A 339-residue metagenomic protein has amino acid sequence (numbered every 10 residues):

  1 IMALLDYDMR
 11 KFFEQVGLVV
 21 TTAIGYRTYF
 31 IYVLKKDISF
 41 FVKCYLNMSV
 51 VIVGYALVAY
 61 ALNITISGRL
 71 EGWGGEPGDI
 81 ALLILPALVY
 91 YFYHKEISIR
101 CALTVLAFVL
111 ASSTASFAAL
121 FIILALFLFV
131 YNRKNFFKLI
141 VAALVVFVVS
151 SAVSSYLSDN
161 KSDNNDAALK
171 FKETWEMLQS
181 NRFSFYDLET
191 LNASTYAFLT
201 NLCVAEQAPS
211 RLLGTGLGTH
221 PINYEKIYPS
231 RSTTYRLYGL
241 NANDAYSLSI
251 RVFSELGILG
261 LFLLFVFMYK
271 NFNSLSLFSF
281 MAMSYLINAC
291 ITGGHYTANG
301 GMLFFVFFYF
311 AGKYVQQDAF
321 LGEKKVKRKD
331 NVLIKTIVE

Functional and structural regions predicted by a protein language model:
I1-I52, L264-F267, I287-N288: Transmembrane alpha-helical segments and their membrane-water interfaces
E14, L70-I84, D244-L248, F253-G257 (+1 more regions): Membrane-interface micro-motifs in multi-pass membrane enzymes
T28, D37-T65, G75-Y131: Alpha-helical transmembrane segments of multi-pass inner-membrane proteins
E71, D187-L256: Long extracytoplasmic/lumenal interhelical loops at the membrane interface of multi-pass membrane proteins
V89, L124, F280-C290, G294-E339: Transmembrane alpha-helices of multi-pass inner-membrane enzymes
Y90-A168, L277, Y314: Hydrophobic alpha-helical segments of polytopic membrane proteins
S151-L199, S210, I222: Flexible juxtamembrane loops connecting transmembrane helices in multi-pass membrane enzymes that build or modify
N241, L248-L286, D318: Hydrophobic transmembrane alpha-helices and their immediate junctions
